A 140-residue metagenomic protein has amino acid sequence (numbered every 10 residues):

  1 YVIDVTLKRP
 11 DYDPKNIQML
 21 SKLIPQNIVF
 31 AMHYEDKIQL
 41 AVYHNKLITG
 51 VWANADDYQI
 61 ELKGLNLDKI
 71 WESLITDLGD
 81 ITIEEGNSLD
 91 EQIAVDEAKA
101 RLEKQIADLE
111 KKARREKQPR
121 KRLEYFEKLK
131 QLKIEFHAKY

Functional and structural regions predicted by a protein language model:
Y1-S88: Selected N-terminal structured segments and early membrane-anchoring regions
I28-A31, A113, Y125: Long, contiguous hydrophobic alpha-helical segments, chiefly transmembrane helices and signal peptides
G79, K130-H137: A short, amphipathic alpha-helical segment
T82-G86, K121, H137: Residue-level signal for secondary-structure boundary elements
G86-A98: Intrinsic-disorder/low-complexity linker and hinge segments
V95, K99-E116, L132, K139: Non-transmembrane amphipathic alpha-helical segments
P119-K130: Short, charged, amphipathic alpha-helical segments
